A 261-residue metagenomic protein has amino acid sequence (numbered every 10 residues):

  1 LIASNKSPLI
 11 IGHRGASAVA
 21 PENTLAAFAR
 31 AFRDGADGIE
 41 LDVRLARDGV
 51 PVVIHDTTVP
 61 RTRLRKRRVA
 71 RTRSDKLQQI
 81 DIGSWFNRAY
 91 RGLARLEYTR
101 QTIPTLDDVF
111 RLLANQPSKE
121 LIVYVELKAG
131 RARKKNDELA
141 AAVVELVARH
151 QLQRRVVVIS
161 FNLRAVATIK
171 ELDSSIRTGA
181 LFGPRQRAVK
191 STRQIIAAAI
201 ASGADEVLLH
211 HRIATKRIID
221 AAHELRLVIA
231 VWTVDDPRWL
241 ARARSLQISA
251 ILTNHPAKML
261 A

Functional and structural regions predicted by a protein language model:
L1-G12: N-terminal amphipathic alpha-helix/helix-capping segment at the start of soluble metabolic enzymes
A16, V43-L45, T58-V59, A129: Short, glycine/acidic-enriched loop or turn micro-motifs at the edges of active sites
S17-E22: Active-site metal-coordination segments of metallo-dependent hydrolases
L25, A29, R33, I103-A114 (+9 more regions): Amphipathic, non-transmembrane alpha-helical secondary structure
R30-L45, A199-V207: Catalytic domains of carbohydrate-active enzymes, especially glycoside hydrolases
H55-Q186, S202-D205, L209-H211, H223-L225: Metal-dependent phosphodiesterase/phospholipase catalytic core, i.e., the His/Asp/Glu-rich active-site region
A180-A261: C-terminal active-site rim and adjoining tail of enzyme catalytic domains
